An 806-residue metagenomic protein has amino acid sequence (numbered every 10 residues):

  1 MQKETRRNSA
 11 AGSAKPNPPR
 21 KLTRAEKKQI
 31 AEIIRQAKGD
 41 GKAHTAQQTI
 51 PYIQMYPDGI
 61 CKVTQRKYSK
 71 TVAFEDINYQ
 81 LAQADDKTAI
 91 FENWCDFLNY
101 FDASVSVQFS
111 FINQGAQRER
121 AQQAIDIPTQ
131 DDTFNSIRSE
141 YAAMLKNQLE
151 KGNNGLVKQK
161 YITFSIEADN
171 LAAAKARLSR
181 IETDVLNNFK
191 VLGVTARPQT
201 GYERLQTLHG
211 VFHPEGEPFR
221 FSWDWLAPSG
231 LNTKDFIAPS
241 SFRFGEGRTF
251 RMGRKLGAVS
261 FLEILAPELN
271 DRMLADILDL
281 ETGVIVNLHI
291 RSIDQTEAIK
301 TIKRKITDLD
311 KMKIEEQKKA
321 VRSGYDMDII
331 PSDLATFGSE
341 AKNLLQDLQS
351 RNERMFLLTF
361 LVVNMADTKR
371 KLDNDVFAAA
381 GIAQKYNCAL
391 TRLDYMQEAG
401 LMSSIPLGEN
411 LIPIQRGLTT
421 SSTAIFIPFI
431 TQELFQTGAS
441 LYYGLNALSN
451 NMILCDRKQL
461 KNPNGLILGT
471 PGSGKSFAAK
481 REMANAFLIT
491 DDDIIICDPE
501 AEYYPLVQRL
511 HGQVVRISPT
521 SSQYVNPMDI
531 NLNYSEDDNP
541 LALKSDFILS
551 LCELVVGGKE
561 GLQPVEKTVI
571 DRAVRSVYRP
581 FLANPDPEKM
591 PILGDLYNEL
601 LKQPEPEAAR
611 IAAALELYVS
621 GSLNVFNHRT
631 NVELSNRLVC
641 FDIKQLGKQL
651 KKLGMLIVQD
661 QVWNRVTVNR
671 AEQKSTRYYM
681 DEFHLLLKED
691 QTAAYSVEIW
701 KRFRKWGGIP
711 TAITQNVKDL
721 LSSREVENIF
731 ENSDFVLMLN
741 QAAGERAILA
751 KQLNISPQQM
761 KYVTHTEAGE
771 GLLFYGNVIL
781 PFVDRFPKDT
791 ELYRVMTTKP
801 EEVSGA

Functional and structural regions predicted by a protein language model:
M1-F429: Extended, folded cores of ATP/NTP-driven motor/assembly subunits in large transport and secretion machines
I77, A84-A103, Q114, D276-L278 (+10 more regions): P-loop NTPase motor domains
I467: Hydrophobic anchor at the beta1->P-loop junction of P-loop NTPases
K475: Conserved lysine of the Walker
A478: Hydrophobic positions on the alpha1 helix immediately C-terminal to the Walker A/P-loop
N485-I495: Post-Walker A helix-loop "phosphate-sensing" segment adjacent to the P-loop in P-loop NTPases
H511-V515, E725-M738: A short helix-turn-beta junction within AAA+ P-loop NTPase domains corresponding to the substrate/partner-engaging
L753-A806: Conserved P-loop NTPase
